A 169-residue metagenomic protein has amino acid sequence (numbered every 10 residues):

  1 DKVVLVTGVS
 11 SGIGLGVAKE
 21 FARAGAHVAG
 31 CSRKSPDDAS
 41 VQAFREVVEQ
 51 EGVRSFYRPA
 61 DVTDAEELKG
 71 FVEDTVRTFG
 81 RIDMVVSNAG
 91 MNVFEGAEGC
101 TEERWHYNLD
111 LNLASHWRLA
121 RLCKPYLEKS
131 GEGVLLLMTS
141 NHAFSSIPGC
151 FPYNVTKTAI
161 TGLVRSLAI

Functional and structural regions predicted by a protein language model:
S10-G12: Conserved glycine-rich cofactor-binding loop
A24-V41: Conserved glycine-rich Rossmann-like NAD(P)H-binding loop of the short-chain dehydrogenase/reductase
G96-A97, T101-L109: Substrate-binding pocket helix/loop in short-chain dehydrogenase/reductase
C100, S146-N154, S166: Active-site loop-to-helix junction immediately N-terminal to the catalytic Tyr of the SDR YXXXK motif in Rossmann-fold
A120, T156, V164: Active-site helix of classical SDR
P125, I169: Alpha-helical segment proximal to the catalytic Tyr-Lys
S140: Residue(s) in the substrate-gating loop at a strand-loop-helix junction that position the organic substrate next
